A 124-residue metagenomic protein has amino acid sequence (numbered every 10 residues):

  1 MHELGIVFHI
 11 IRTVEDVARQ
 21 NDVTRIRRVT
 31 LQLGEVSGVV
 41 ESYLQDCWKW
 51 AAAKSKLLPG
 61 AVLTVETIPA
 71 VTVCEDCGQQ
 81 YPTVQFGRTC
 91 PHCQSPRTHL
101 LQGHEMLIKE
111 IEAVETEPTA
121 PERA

Functional and structural regions predicted by a protein language model:
M1-A61: Long, charged N-terminal interaction/targeting segments
H2, Q20, M106-A124: Long, charge-rich boundary regions
Q32-V36, E66-A70, K109-I111: Short loop/turn motifs enriched for small/polar and acidic residues
L58-I68, P91-Q94: Short, conserved loop-to-beta-strand elements that form functional interface hotspots
V62-P69, Q79-Q85: Short, flexible, mixed-charge glycine/proline-rich loop motifs that serve as phosphate/nucleic-acid-contacting
T72, R88, M106: Cys/His-enriched microdomains
C74-C77, C90-C93: Short cysteine-rich clusters marking metal-coordination/redox-active sites
P82, S95-H99: Short functional micro-motifs and their immediate structural scaffolds
